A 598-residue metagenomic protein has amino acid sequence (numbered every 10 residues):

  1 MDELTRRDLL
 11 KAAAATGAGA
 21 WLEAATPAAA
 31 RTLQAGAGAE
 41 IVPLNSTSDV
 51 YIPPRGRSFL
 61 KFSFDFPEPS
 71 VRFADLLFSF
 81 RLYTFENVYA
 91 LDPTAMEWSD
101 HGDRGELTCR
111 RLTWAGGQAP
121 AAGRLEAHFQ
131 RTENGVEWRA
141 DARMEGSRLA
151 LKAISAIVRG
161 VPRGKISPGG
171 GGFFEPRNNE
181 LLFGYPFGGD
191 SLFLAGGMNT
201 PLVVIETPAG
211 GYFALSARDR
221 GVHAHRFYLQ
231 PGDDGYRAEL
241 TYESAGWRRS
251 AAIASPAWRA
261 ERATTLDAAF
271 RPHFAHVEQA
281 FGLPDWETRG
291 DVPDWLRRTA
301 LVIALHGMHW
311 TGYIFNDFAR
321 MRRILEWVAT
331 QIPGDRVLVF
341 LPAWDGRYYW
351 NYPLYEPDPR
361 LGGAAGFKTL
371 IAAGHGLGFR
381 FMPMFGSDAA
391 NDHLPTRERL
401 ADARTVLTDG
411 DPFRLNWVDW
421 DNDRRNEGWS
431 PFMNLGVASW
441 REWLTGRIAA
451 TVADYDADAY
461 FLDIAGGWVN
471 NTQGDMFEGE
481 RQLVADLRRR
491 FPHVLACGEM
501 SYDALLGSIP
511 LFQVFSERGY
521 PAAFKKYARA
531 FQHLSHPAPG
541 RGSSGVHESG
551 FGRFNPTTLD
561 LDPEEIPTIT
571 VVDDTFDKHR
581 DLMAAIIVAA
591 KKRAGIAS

Functional and structural regions predicted by a protein language model:
M1-G17: N-terminal secretory signal peptides and thylakoid transit peptides that target proteins across membranes
L4, E23-I41: C-terminal segment of N-terminal export signals and the immediately downstream linker at the start of the mature
A13, A140-A142, K152-S155, L341-A343 (+3 more regions): Glycine-rich, histidine-containing beta strand-loop boundary motifs that form or position
L33, I41-L338, A373, R380: Carbohydrate-recognition beta-sandwich/jelly-roll modules in extracellular/periplasmic carbohydrate-active proteins
V302-A373, L377-W443, Y455: Aromatic-lined carbohydrate-binding/catalytic grooves of carbohydrate-active enzymes
H306, W350-Y352, E356, V452 (+2 more regions): Conserved N-terminal glycine/acidic-rich loop preference
E398-A438, R488-S598: Glycan-recognition surfaces
F432-L506: Active-site neighborhood of glycoside hydrolase catalytic domains
